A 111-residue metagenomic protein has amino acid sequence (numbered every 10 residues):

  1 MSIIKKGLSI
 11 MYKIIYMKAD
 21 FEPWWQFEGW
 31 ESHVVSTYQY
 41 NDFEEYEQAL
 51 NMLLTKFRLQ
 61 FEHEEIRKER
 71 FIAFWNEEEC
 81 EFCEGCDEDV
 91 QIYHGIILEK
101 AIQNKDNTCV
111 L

Functional and structural regions predicted by a protein language model:
K6-V35: Short aromatic-glycine-(Arg/Gly/Cys) micro-motifs in beta-strand/loop hairpins
M11-Y16, T37-Q39, Q91-E99: Ordered hydrophobic segments in well-structured contexts
M11-Y16, Y46, K68-W75: Short linear motifs at secondary-structure transitions and domain/linker junctions
A19-F21, F43, A101: Generic structural motif
F21, Y46, L54-K56: Primarily extracytoplasmic ectodomains and periplasmic/lumenal surface modules that are beta-strand-rich
E31-Q48: A short, exposed loop/beta-hairpin motif centered on an aromatic-Gly-Thr core
L53-L111: Short, mixed-charge low-complexity intrinsically disordered segments
